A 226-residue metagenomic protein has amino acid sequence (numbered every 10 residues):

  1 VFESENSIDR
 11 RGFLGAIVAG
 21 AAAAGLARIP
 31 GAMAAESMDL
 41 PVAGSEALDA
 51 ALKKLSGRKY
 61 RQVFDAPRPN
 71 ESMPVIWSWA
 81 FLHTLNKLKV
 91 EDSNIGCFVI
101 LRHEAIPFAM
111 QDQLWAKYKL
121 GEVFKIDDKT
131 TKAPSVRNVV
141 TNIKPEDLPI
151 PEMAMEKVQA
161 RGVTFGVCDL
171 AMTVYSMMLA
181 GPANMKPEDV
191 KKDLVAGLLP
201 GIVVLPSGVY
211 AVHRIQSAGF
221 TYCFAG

Functional and structural regions predicted by a protein language model:
V1-I8: N-terminal secretory signal peptides
I8-P30: N-terminal export leaders
A27-Y60: C-terminal segment of N-terminal export signals and the immediately downstream linker at the start of the mature
P69-E71, H103-F108, F165, L170-Y175 (+1 more regions): Solvent-exposed loop/turn segments at secondary-structure junctions within structured extracellular/periplasmic domains
M73-V90: Histidine-anchored nucleotide/phosphate-binding helix
E91-L114: Acidic helix-start/capping segments at beta-turn-to-alpha-helix junctions
K119-K144: A glycine-rich helix N-cap at a beta->alpha junction
A180-G226: Glycine-rich, aromatic-bearing surface loops/beta-hairpins
